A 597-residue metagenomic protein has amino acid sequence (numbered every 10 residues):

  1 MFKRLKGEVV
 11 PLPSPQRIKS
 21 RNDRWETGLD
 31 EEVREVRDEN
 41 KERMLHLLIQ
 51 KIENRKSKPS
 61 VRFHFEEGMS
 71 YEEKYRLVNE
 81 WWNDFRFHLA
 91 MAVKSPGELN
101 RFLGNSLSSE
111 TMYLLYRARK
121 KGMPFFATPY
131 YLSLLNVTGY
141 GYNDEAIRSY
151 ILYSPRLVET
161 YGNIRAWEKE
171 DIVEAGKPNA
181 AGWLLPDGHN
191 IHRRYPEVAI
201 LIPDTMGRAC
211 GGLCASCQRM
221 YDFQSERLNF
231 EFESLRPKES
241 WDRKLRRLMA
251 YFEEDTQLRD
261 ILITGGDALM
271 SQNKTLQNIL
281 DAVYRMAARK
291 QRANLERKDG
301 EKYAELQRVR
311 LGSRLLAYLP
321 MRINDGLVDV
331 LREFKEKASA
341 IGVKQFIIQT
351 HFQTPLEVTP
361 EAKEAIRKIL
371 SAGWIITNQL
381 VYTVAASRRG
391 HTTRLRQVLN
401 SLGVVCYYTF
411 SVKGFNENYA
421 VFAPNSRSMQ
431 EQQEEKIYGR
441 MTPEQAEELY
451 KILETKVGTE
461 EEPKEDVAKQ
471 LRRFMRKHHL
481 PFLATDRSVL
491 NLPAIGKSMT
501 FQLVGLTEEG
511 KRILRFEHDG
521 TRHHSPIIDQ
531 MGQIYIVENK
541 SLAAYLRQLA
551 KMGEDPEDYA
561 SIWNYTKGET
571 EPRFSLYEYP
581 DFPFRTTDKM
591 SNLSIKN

Functional and structural regions predicted by a protein language model:
M1-Y195: Flexible, acidic/Gly-rich N-terminal and inter-domain linker regions that tether and position cofactor-handling modules
L115-M123, I191, R236, D267-S271 (+2 more regions): Conserved aromatic-histidine-acidic binding/catalytic patches
P124-F125, Y131, G207-R208, A268-M270 (+1 more regions): Gly/Ser/Thr-rich loops at beta-strand to alpha-helix junctions that form or flank small-molecule/cofactor-binding
A127, Q433-N597: C-terminal accessory regions of radical SAM enzymes
L134, D204-M206, R314, H351-Q353 (+1 more regions): Structured loops at beta-to-helix junctions and adjacent beta-edge loops in soluble globular domains
V137-T138, A209, M220-F223, L315-A317 (+3 more regions): Short loop/turn segments at secondary-structure transitions that flank enzyme active sites
L152, T160-I202, A209, A215-A340 (+1 more regions): Conserved Radical SAM active-site core
L245-E253, G266-T442: Conserved AdoMet/S-adenosylmethionine-binding subsite of the radical SAM
